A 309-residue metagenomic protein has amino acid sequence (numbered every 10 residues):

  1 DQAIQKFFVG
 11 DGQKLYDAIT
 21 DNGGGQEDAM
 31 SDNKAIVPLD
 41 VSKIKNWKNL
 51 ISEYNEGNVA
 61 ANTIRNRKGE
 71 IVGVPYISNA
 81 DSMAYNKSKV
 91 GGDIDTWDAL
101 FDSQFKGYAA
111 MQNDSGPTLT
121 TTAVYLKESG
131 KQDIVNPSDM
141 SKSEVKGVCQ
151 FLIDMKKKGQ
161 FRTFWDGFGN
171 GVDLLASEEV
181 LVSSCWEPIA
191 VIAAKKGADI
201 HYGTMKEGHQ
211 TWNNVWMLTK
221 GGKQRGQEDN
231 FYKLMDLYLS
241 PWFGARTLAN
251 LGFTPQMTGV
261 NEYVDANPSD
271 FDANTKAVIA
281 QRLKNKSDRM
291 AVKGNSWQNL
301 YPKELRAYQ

Functional and structural regions predicted by a protein language model:
D1-D32: Early extracytoplasmic/lumenal segment of secretory-pathway proteins
K14-D21, F164, L181-W186, H201-Y202: Paired acidic/hydrophobic, glycine-rich loop segments that form the ligand-binding mouth/hinge of periplasmic-binding
G23-N170: Extracytoplasmic ligand-binding site segments that recognize negatively charged/polar headgroups
G25-A29, S184-D199: A ligand-binding cleft/hinge motif common to bilobed small-molecule-binding domains
V37-N49, G73, A198-Q210, G221-G222: Short beta-strand->loop
S82-K89, V124-Y125, N213-Q227, R246-N250: A bilobed periplasmic-binding-protein/Venus flytrap-type ligand-binding module shared by bacterial periplasmic
V145-M155, K196-K220: Periplasmic-binding protein-like
F243-Q309: C-terminal capping/gating helix-and-loop segments adjacent to ligand/active sites or protein-protein/ligand interfaces
